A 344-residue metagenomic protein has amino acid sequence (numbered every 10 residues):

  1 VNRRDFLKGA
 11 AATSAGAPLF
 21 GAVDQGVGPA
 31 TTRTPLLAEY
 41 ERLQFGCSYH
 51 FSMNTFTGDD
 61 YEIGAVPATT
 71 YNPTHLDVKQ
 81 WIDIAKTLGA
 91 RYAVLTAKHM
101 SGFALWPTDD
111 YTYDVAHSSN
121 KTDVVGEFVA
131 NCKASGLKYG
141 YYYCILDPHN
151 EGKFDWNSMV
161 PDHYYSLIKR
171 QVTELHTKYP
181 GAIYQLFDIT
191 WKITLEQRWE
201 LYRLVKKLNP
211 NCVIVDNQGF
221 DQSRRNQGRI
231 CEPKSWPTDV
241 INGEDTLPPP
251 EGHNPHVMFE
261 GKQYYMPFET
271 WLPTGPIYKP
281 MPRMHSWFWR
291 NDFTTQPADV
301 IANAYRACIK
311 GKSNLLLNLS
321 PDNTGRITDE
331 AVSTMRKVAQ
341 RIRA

Functional and structural regions predicted by a protein language model:
R4, G16-A17, I309, M335: Generic N-terminal initiation segments characterized by hydrophobic and/or small/turn-forming residues
D5-D24: N-terminal export signals
A11, V23-A344: Mature catalytic domains of secreted/periplasmic carbohydrate-active enzymes
